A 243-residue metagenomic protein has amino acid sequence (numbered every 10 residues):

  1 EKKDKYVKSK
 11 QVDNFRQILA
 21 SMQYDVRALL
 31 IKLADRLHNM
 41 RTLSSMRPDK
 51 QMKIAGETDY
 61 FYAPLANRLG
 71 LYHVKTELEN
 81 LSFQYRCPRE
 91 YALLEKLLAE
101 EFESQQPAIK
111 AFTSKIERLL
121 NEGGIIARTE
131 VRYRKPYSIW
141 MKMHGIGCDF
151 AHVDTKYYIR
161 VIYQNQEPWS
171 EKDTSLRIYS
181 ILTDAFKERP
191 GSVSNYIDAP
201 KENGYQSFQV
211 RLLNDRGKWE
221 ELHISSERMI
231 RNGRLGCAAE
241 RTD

Functional and structural regions predicted by a protein language model:
K2-Q23, L29, R36-D243: Nucleic-acid processing machinery
